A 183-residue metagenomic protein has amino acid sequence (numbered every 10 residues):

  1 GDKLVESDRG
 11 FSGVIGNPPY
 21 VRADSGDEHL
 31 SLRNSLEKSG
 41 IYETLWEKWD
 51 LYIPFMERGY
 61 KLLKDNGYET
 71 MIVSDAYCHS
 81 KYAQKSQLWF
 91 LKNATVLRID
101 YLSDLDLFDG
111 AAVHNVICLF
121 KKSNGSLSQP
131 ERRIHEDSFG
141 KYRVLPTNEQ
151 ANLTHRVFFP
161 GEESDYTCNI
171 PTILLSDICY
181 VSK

Functional and structural regions predicted by a protein language model:
D2-K183: Signature of N6-adenine DNA methyltransferases within the class I
